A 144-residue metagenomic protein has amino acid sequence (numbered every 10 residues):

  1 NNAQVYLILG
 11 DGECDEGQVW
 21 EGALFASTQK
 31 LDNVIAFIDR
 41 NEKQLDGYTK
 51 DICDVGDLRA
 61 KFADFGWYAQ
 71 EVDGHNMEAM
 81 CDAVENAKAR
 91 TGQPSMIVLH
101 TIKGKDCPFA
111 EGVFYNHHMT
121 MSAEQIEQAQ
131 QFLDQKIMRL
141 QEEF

Functional and structural regions predicted by a protein language model:
N1-F144: Glycine-rich ThDP/TPP pyrophosphate-binding loop and its adjacent helix/strand module within ThDP-dependent enzymes
